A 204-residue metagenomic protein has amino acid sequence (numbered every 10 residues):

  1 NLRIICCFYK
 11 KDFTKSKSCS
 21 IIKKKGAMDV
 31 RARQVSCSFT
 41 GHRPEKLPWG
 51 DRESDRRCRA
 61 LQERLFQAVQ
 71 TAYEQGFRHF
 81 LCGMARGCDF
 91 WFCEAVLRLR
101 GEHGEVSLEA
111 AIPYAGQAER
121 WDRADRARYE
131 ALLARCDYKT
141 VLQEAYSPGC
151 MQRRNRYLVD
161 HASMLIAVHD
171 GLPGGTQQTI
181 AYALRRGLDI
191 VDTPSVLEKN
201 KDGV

Functional and structural regions predicted by a protein language model:
C7-K10, T14-K15, S20-I21: Short, positively charged and aromatic/hydrophobic N-terminal segments
K24-G26: Patatin-like phospholipase
D29-D202: Acidic/glycine-enriched connector segments
